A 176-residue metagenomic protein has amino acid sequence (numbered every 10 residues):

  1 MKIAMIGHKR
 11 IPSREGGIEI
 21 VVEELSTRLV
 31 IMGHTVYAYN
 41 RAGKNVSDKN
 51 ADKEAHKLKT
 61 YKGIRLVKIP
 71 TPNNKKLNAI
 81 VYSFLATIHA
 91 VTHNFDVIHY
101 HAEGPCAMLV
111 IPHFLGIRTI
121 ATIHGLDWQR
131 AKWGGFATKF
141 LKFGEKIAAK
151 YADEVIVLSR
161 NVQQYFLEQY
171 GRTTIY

Functional and structural regions predicted by a protein language model:
I3, F95-H99, V110-Q129, A149 (+2 more regions): Active-site proximal beta-strand in glycosyltransferases
A4-E15, V21-N74, N161-E168: N-terminal strand-loop element at the rim of the active site of nucleotide-sugar-dependent glycosyltransferases
H34, I117, G171-R172: Short phosphate-binding/catalytic loops that engage adenosine nucleotides
Y61-I88, R130-A137: A short, charged, and often flexible helix/loop element on the N-terminal side of the glycosyltransferase catalytic
I88-V91, T138-V155: Membrane-proximal helix-turn-helix segments that form the acceptor-binding/catalytic region of lipid-linked
Y100-P105: Short His-centered aromatic/hydrophobic patch
A149-I175: A short, active-site helix/loop in glycosyltransferases that binds the activated sugar's phosphate group
